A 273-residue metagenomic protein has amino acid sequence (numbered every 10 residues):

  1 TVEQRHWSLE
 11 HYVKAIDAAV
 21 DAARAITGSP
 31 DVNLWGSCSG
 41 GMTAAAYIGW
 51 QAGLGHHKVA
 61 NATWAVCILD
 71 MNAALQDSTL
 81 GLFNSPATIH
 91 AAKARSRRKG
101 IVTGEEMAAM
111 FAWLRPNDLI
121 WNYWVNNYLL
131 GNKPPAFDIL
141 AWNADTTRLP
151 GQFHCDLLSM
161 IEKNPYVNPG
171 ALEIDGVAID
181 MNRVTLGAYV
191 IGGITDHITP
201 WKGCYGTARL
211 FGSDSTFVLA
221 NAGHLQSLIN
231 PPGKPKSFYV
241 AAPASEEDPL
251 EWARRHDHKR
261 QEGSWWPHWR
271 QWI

Functional and structural regions predicted by a protein language model:
T1-R24, Q76, P231-D248: Cap/lid segment of the alpha/beta-hydrolase catalytic domain
V20-S39: Alpha/beta-hydrolase fold nucleophile elbow
A25-P30, T43-D156, Y166: Alpha/beta-hydrolase-fold enzymes
R95, I174-T185: The feature captures the conserved acid-bearing segment of alpha/beta-hydrolase catalytic domains
L158, T207, F211-D248: Catalytic histidine neighborhood in serine/cysteine hydrolases with alpha/beta-hydrolase-type architecture
V184, V190-G192, D196: Short beta-strand/loop motif that positions the catalytic acidic residue of the alpha/beta-hydrolase fold
H197-G203: Conserved alpha/beta-hydrolase "acid-adjacent" motif
L250-I273: C-terminal helical/tail subdomains of lipid-metabolizing enzymes
